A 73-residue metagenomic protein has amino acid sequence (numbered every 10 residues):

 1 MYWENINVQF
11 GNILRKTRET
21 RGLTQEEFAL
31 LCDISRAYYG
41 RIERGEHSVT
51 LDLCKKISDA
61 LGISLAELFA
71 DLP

Functional and structural regions predicted by a protein language model:
M1-T20: A short, Lys/Arg-rich alpha-helix, primarily the initiator
R15, E26, K55: Residues within the helices of the helix-turn-helix
E19, L30, D59: Alpha-helical residues within the helix-turn-helix
G22-R41: Short alpha-helical DNA-recognition segment
A37-G40, H47, A66: Key DNA-contact positions within bacterial/archaeal DNA-binding proteins
E43, L53, L72: DNA major-groove recognition helix of helix-turn-helix
D52-E67: DNA major-groove recognition helix of helix-turn-helix/homeodomain DNA-binding modules
E67-P73: Short amphipathic recognition helices of helix-turn-helix/homeodomain-type DNA-binding modules
